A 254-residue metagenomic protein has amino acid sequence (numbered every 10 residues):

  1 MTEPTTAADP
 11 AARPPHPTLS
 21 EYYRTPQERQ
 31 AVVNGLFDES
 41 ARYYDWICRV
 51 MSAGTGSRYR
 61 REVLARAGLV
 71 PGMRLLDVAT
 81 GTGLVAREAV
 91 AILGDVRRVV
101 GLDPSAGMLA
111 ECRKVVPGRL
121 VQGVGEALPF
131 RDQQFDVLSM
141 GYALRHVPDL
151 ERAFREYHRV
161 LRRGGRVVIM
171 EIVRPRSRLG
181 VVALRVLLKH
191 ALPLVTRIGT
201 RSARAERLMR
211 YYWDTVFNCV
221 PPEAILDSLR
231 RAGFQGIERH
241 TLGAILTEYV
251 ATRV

Functional and structural regions predicted by a protein language model:
E28-A31, R174-A232, E238: C-terminal alpha-helical "lid/dimerization" subdomain adjacent to the S-adenosyl-L-methionine
Y43, A53-P71, E88: Conserved alpha-helix/loop element of class I SAM-dependent methyltransferases that forms part of the SAM/SAH-binding
R74-A127: Class I SAM-dependent methyltransferase SAM/SAH-binding core
E126-L138: A short acidic, Gly/Pro-enriched loop at the edge of an enzyme's catalytic core that lines a small-molecule cofactor
D136-L150: A short SAM/SAH-binding and catalytic strip from SAM-dependent methyltransferases
E151-R163: A short glycine-rich, Lys/Arg-flanked "PGG" loop and its adjoining helix->strand segment in the class I
G165-I172: Conserved beta-strand signature within the Rossmann-like core of class I S-adenosyl-L-methionine
A232-V254: Core SAM-dependent methyltransferase catalytic element
